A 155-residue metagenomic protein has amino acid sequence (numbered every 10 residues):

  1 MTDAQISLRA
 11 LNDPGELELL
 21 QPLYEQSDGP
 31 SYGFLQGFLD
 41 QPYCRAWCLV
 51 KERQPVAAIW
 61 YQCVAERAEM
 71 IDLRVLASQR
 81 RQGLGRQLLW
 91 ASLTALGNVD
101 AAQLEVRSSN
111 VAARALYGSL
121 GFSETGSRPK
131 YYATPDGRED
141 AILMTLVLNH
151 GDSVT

Functional and structural regions predicted by a protein language model:
T2-R80, R86-A91, A95, K130 (+1 more regions): Acetyl-CoA-dependent GNAT
Q41, N110-A112, A133-T134: Short secondary-structure capping/turn micro-motifs that flank functional sites
C44, E139-L143: Short hydrophobic/aromatic beta-strand or adjacent loop that forms the aromatic wall/cage of a ligand/substrate-binding
L76-Q87, R107-A115, S119-L120: Conserved glycine-rich acetyl-CoA-binding loop
L96-S108: Conserved GNAT acetyl-CoA-binding A-motif
Q103-E105, G118, S123-D140: Conserved catalytic-core motifs of GNAT/GCN5-like acyltransferases
